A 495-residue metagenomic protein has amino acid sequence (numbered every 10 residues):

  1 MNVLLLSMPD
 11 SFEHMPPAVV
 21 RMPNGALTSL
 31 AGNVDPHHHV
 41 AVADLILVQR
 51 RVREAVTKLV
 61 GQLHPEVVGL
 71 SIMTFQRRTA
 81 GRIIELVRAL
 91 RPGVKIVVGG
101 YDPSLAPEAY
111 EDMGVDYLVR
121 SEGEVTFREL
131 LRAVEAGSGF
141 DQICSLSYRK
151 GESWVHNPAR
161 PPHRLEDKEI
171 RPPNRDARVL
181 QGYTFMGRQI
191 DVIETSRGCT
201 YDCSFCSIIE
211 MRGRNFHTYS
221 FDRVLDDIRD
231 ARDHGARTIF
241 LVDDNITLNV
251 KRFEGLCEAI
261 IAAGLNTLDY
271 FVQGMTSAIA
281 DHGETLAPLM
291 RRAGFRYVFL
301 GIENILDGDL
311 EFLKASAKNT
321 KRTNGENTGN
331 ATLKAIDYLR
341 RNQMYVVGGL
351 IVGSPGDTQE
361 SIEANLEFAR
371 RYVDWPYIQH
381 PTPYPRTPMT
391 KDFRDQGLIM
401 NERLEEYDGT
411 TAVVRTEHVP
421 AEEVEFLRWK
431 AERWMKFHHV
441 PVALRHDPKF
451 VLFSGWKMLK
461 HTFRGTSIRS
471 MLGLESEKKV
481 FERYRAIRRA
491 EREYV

Functional and structural regions predicted by a protein language model:
M1-H234: Acidic, low-complexity intrinsically disordered segments
N2-L5, T57-V60, E66, K391-F393 (+2 more regions): Radical SAM enzyme core and accessory elements
V3, V40, I96, I143 (+5 more regions): Hydrophobic/aromatic residues located in beta-strands of well-ordered beta-sheets within soluble catalytic
F12-H14, E108, G151, Y201 (+5 more regions): Flexible glycine/acidic-rich beta-alpha junction loops that bind and position SAM and/or redox cofactors in anaerobic
M22, N174-V347, V352-S354, E363 (+1 more regions): Radical SAM [4Fe-4S] cluster-binding motif and immediate context
I46, M73, D102, V242-N249 (+3 more regions): Short, solvent-exposed turn/loop segments enriched in Gly/Ser/Thr/Pro and often Arg
A55-V56, P65, C257-I260, T358-D374 (+1 more regions): Short, electropositive alpha-helical surface patch
A109-T126, L289-Y297, N365-I378: Structural recognition of alpha->loop->beta junctions
